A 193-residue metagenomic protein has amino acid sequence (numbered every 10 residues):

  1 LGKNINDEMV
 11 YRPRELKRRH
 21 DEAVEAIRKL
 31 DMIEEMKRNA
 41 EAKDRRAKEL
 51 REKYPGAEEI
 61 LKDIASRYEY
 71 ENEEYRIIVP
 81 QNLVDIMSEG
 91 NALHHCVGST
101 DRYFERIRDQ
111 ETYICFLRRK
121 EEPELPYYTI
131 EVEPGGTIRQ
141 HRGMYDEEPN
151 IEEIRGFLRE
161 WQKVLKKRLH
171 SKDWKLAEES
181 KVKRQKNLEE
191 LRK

Functional and structural regions predicted by a protein language model:
L1-K193: Glycine-focused motif/segment detector
